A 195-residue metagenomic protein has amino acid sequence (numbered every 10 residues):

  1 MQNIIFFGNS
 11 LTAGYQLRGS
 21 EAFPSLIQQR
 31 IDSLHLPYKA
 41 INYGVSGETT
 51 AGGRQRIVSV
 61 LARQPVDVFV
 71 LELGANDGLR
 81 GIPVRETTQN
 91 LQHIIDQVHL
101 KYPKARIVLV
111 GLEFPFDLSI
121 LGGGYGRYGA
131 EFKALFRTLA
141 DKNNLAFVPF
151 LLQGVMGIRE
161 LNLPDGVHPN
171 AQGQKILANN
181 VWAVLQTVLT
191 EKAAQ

Functional and structural regions predicted by a protein language model:
M1-S46, R54-P65: Serine-esterase "nucleophile elbow" of acetyl-processing enzymes
A13, T49, F116: Flexible, glycine-rich phosphate/dinucleotide-binding loops and adjacent beta-alpha linkers at cofactor/substrate
A22, T49, N170: Residue-level signal for threonine
Q29, Q55-Q195: Alpha-helical cap/lid subdomain in secreted, periplasmic, or secretory-pathway luminal O-acyl-processing enzymes
V45-T49, G124-G126: Short, flexible loop segments at the rims of nucleotide/cofactor-binding pockets, characterized by
